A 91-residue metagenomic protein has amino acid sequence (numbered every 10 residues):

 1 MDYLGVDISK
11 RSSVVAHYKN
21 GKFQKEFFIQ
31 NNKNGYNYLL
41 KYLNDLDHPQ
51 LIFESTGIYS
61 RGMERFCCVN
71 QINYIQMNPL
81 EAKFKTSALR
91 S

Functional and structural regions predicted by a protein language model:
M1-S91: Phosphate- and other anionic-substrate recognition elements at nucleic-acid/protein interfaces
